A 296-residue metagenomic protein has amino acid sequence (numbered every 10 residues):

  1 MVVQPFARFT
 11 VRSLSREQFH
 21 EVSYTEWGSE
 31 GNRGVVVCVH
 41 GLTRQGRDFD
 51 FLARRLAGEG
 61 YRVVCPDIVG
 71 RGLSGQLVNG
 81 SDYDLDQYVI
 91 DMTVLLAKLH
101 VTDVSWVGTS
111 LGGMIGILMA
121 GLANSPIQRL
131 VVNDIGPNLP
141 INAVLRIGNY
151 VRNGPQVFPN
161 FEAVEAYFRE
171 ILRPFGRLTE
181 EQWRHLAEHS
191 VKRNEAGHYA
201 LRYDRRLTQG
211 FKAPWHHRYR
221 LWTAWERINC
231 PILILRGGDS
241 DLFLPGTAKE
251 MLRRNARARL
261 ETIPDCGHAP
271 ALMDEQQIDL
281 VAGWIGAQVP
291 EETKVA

Functional and structural regions predicted by a protein language model:
M1-V36, G58-Y61, Q276, L280-A296: Alpha/beta-hydrolase fold catalytic core
S15-E17, A53, G58, C65-V107 (+1 more regions): Active-site loop/oxyanion-hole signature of alpha/beta-hydrolase fold enzymes
E26-L73, V289: Conserved HGGG/HGGXW glycine-rich cap/lid loop of the alpha/beta-hydrolase fold
T102-N142: Conserved hydrolase catalytic core segment
P159-W215: Conserved alpha/beta-hydrolase catalytic His-Asp/Glu region
K192-R253: Conserved serine/cysteine hydrolase catalytic core
N255-H268: Catalytic histidine neighborhood in serine/cysteine hydrolases with alpha/beta-hydrolase-type architecture
C266-Q276: Catalytic histidine-centered segment of alpha/beta-hydrolase-like enzymes
